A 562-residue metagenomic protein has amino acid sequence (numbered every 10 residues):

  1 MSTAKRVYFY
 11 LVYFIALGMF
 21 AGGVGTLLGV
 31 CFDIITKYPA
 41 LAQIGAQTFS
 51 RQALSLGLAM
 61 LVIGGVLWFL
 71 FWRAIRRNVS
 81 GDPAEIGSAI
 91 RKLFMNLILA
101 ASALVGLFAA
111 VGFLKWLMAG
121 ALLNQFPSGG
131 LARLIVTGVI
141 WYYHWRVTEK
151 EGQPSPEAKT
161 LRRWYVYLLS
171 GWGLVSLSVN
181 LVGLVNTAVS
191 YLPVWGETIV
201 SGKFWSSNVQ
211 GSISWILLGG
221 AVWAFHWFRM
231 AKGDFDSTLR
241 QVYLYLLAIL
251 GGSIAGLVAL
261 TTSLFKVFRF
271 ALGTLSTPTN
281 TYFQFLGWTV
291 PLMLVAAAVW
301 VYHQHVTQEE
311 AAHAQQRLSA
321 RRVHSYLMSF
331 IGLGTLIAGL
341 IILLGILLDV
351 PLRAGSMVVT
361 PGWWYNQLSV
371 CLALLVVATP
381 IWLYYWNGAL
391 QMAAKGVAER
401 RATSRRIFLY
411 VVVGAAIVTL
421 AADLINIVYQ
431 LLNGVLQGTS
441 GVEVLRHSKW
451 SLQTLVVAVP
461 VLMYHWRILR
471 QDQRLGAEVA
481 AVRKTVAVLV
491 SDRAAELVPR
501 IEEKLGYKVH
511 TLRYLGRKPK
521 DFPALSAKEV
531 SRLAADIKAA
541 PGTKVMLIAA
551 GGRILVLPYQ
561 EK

Functional and structural regions predicted by a protein language model:
M1-R493, L497-P519, R532-V556, E561-K562: Hydrophobic/aromatic interaction determinants used to assemble and anchor large protein complexes
